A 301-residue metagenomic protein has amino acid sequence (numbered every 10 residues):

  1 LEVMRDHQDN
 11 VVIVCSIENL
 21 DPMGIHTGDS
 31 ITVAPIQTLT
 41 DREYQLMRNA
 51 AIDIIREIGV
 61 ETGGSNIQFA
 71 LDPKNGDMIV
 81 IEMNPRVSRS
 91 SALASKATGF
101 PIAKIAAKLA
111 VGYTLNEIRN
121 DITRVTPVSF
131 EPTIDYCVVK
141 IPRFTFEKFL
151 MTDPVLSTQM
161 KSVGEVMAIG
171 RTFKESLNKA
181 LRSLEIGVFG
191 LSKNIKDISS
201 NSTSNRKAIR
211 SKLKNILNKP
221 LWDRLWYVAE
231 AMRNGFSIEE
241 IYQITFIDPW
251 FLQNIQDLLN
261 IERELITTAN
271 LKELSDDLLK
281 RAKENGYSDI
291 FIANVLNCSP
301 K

Functional and structural regions predicted by a protein language model:
L1-D277, A282-G286: ATP-dependent carboxylate activation and anion-phosphoryl transfer catalytic cores that bind Mg-ATP to form
I118, N294-K301: Amphipathic alpha-helical
N285-G286, F291, L296: Core regions of peptidyl-prolyl cis-trans isomerase
